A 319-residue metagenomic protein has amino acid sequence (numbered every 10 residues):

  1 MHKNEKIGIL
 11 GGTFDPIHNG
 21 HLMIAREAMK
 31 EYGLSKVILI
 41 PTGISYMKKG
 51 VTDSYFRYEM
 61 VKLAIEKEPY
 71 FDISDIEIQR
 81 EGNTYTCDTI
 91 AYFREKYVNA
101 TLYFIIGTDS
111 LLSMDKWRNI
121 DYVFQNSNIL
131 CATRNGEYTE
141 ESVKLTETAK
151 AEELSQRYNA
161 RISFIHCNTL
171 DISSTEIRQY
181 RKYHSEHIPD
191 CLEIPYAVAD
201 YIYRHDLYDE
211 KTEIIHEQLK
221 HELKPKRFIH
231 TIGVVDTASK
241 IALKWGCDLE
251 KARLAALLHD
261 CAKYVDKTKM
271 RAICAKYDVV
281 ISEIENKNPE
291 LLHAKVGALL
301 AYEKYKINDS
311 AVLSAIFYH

Functional and structural regions predicted by a protein language model:
M1-K211: Nucleotidyltransferase catalytic core that binds NTPs
N19-I24, G233-D236, V296: Short amphipathic alpha-helical face segments that pack within enzyme cores and frequently flank/anchor catalytic
L207-L223: Extreme N-terminal tail/first-helix region
E217-E222, K244-H319: Divalent metal-dependent catalytic cores for phosphoryl transfer on phosphate-bearing substrates
